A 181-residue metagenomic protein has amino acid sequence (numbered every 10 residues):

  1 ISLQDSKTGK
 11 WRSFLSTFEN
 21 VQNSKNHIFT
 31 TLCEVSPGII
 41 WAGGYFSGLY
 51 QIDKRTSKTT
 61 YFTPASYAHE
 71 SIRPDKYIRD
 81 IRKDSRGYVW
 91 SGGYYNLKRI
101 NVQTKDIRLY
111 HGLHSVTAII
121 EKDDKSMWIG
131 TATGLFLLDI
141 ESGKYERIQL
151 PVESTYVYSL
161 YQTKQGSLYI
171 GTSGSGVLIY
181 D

Functional and structural regions predicted by a protein language model:
I1-D181: Carboxylate-rich, polar loop motifs that coordinate divalent cations or form catalytic acidic clusters
